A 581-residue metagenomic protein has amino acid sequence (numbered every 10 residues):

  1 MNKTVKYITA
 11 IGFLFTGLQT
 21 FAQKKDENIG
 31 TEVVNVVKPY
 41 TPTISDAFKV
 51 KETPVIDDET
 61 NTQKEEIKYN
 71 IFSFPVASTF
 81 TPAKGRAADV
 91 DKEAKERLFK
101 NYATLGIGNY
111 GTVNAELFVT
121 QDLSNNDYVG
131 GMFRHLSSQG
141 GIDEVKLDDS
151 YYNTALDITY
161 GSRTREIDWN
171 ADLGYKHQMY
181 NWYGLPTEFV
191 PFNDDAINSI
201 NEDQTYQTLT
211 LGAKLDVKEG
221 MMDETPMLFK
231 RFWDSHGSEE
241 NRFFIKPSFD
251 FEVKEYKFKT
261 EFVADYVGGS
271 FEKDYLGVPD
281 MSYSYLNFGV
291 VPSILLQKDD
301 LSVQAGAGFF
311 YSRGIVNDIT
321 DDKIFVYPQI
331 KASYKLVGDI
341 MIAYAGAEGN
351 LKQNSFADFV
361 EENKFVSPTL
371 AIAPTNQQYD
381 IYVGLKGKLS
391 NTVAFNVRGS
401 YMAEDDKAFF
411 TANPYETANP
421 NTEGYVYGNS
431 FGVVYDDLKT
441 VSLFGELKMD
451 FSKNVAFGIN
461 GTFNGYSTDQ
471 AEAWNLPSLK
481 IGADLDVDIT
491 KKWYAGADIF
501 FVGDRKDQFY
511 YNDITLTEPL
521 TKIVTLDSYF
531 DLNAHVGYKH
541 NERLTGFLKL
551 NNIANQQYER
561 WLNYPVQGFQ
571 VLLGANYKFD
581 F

Functional and structural regions predicted by a protein language model:
A22-E93: N-terminal periplasmic/intermembrane-space "pro-region" immediately following the signal or transit peptide
A83-G85, A94-A103, I107-E144, D148-T154: Outer-membrane beta-barrel translocator/receptor signature
L98, A103-G106, S302-F581: Exposed, low-structure sequence patches enriched in small/polar residues
L117, L156-I158, L211-L215, F243-P247 (+8 more regions): Membrane-embedded beta-strands of outer-membrane beta-barrel proteins, especially the hydrophobic/small aromatic
Q121-D143, E261, Y283-I315, D450-G465 (+1 more regions): Surface-exposed extracellular loop regions of Gram-negative outer-membrane beta-barrel proteins
S138-Y151, A155, D172-E224, L228-R242: Flexible loop and strand-edge segments within Gram-negative outer membrane beta-barrel domains
D203-G212, L228-D300, G432: Outer-membrane beta-barrel transmembrane domain signature of Gram-negative proteins, especially the mid-to-C-terminal
